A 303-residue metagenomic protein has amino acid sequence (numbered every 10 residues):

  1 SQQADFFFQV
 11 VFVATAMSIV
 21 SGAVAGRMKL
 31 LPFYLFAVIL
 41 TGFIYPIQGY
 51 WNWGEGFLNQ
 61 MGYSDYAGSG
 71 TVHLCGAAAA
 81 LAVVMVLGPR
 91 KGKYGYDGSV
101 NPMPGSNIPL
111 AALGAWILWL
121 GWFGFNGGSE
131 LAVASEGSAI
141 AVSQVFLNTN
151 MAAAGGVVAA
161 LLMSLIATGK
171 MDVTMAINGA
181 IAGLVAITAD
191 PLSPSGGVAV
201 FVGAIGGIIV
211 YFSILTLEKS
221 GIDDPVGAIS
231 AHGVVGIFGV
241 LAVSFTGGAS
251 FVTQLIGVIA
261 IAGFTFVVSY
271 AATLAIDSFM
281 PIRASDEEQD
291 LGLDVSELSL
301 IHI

Functional and structural regions predicted by a protein language model:
S1-I301: Hydrophobic alpha-helical transmembrane bundles of multi-pass membrane proteins
